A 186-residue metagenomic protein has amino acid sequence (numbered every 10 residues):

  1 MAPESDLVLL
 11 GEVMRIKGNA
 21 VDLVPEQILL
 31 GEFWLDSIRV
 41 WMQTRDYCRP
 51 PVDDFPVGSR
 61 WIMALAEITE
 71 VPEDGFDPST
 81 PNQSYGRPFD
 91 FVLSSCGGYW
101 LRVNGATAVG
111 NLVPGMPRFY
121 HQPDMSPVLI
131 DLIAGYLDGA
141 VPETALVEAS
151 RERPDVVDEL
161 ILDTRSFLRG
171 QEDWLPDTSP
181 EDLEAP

Functional and structural regions predicted by a protein language model:
M1, R39-P51: N-terminal post-signal-peptidase region of extra-cytosolic proteins
M1-A2, L183: N-terminal low-complexity, Pro/Thr/Ser-rich intrinsically disordered segments that act as propeptides or flexible
E4-I28: Structural detector for short beta-strands of small beta-barrel domains
D6-V8, M42, P56: Short, well-structured alpha-helical interface segments that form or flank functional binding sites
V13, L23, V40, I62-M63: Hydrophobic beta-strand residues in large extracellular and virion-surface proteins
I16-G18, G31-W34, D54-S59: A short, structured loop/turn motif at beta-sheet edges
N19-Q43: OB-fold (S1/OB) nucleic-acid-binding surfaces
C48-P186: Netrin-like (NTR/C345C) domain of secreted extracellular proteins
